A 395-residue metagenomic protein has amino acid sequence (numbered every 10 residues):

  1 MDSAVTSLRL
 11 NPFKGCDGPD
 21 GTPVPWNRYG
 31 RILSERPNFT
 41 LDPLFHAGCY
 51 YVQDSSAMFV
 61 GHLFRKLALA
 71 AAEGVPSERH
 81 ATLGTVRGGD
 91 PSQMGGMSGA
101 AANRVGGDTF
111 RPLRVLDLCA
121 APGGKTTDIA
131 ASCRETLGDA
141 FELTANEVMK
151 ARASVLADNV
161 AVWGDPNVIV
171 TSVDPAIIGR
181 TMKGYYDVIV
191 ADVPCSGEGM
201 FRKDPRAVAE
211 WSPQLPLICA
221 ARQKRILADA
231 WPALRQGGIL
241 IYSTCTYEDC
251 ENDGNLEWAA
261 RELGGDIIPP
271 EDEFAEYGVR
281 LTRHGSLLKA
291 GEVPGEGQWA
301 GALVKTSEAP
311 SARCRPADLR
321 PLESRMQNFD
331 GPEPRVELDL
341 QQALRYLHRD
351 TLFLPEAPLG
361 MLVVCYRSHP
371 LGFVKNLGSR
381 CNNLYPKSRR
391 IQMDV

Functional and structural regions predicted by a protein language model:
M1-G15, P294-V395: Polybasic, low-complexity RNA-engagement segments
M1-P37: A short N-terminal interaction module
R28-R65, P386: Class I SAM-dependent transferase core
P112-C119: Conserved class I S-adenosyl-L-methionine
P122-L137: Conserved SAM-binding loop of SAM-dependent methyltransferases across substrates and taxa, primarily the Class I
V148-M182: S-adenosyl-L-methionine
A151, D187-D229, C245-D253: Mobile active-site "lid"/loop adjacent to the S-adenosyl-L-methionine
P232, Q236-G331: Substrate-binding/catalytic lobe of Class I Rossmann-like enzymes that use SAM or dcSAM, i.e., the mid-to-C-terminal
